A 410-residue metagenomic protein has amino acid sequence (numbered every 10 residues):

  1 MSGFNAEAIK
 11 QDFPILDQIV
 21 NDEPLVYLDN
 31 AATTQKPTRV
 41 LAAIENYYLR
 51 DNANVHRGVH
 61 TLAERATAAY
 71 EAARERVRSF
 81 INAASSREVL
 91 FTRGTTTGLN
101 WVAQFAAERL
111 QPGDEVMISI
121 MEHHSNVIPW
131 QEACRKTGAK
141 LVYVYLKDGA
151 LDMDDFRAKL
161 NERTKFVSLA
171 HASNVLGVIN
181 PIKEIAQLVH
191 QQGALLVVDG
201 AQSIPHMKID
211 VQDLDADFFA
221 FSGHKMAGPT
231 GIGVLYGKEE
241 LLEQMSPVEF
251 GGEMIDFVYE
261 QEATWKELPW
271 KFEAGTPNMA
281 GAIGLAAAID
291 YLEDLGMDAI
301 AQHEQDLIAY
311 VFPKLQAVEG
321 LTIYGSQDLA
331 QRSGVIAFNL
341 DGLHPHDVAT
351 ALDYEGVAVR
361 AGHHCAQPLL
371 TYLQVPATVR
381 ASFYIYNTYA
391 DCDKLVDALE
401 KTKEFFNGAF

Functional and structural regions predicted by a protein language model:
M1-F410: Pyridoxal 5′-phosphate
